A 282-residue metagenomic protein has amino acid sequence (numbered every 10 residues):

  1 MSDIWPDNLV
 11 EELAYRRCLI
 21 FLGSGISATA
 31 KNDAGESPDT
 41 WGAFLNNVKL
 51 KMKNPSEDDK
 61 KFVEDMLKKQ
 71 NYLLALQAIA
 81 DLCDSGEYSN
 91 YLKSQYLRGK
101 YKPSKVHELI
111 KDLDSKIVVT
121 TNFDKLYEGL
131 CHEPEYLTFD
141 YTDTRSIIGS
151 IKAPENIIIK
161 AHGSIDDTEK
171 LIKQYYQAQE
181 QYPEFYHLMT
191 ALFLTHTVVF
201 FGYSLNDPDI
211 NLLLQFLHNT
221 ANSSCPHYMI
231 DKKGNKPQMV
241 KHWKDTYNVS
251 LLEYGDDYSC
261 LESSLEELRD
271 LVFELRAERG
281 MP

Functional and structural regions predicted by a protein language model:
M1-F21, I26-A30, A34-G35, G42 (+6 more regions): SIR2/sirtuin-family catalytic core signature
M1-K102, V106-H107, K111, K116-V119 (+2 more regions): Gly/serine-rich nucleotide phosphate-binding loop at the start of the catalytic core of nucleotide/ADP-ribose-handling
V48, T142, H162-I165, D231-K233 (+1 more regions): Residues at the C-termini of beta-strands that transition into short coil/loop
L50-Q70, H132-A153: A short, flexible N-terminal coil/short beta segment enriched in small residues
S94-R98, K173-Q179, V198: Flexible, glycine/proline-enriched loop segments at strand-loop-helix junctions that form or flank small-ligand binding
L126-G129, D167-K170, D207-P208: Short, well-ordered, mixed-charge alpha-helical segments that flank or form enzyme active sites
P134-L194: Active-site gating loop/helix substructures
